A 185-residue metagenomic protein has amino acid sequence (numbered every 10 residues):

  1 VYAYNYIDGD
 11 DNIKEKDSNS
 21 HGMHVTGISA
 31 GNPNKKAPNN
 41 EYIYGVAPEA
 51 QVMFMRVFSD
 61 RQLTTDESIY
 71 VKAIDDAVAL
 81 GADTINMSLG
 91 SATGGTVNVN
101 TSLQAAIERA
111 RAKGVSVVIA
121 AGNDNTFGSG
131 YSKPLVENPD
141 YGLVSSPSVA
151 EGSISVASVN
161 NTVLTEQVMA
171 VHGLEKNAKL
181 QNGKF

Functional and structural regions predicted by a protein language model:
V1-Y2, D8-D66, L80-D83, A112 (+3 more regions): Subtilisin-like serine protease catalytic core
Y2-I7, Q51, I74-A77, E108 (+1 more regions): Short, surface-exposed linear patches
H21-V25, D66, Y70-A73, V99 (+1 more regions): Stable alpha-helical elements in mature extracytoplasmic
G27, I43, D75, A105-R109 (+1 more regions): Surface-exposed charge patches
P38-E41, K72-A73, N138-G142: Alpha-helical scaffolding within the catalytic cores of extracellular/periplasmic polymer-degrading hydrolases
V52, I74-V97, A120-A121: Short acidic, glycine-rich surface-loop motifs adjacent to enzyme active sites
R56, S88-L89, I119-N123, A157-N160: Glycine-rich, histidine-containing beta strand-loop boundary motifs that form or position
S91-V115, N123-G152, T162-F185: Substrate-binding/specificity loop regions of serine endopeptidase catalytic domains, predominantly subtilases
